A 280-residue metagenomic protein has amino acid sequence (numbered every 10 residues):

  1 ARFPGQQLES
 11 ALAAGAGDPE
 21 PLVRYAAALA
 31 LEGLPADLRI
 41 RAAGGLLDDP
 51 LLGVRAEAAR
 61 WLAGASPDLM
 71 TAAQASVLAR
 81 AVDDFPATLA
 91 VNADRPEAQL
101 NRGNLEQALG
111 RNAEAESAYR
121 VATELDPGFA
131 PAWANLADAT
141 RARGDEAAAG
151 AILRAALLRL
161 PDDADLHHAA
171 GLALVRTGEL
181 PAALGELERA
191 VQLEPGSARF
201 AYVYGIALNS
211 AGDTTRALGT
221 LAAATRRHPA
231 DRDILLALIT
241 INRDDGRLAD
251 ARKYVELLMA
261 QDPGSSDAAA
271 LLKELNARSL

Functional and structural regions predicted by a protein language model:
G5-A16, P35-L46, L69-P86, E116: Amphipathic alpha-helical scaffolding segments comprising HEAT/armadillo-like alpha-solenoid repeats
D18-P19, D49-P50, V91, L125 (+4 more regions): Structural marker of alpha-solenoid helical repeat scaffolds
P21, L52, P96-E97, A130-P131 (+5 more regions): Helix-start (N-cap) detector for alpha-helical repeat units in TPR-like alpha-solenoids, especially tetratricopeptide
G33, G64, A108, A142-R143 (+4 more regions): Register position in tetratricopeptide repeats
T88, V121-A122, A155-A156, R189-A190 (+2 more regions): Canonical positions in the second alpha-helix
